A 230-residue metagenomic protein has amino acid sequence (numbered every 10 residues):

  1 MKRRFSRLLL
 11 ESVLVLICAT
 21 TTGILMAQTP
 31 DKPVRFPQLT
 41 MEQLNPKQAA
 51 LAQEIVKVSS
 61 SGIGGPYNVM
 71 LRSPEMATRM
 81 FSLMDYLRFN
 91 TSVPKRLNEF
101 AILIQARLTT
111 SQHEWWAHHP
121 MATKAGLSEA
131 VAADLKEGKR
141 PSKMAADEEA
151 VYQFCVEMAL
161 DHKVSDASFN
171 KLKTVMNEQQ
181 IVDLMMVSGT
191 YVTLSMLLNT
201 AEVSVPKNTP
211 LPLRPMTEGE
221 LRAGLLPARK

Functional and structural regions predicted by a protein language model:
M1, I24-A27: Short linear, low-complexity motifs centered on an aromatic residue
M1-V13: Bacterial N-terminal signal peptides that target proteins for export
E11-G23: Bacterial N-terminal signal peptides
M26-K230: Hydrophobic alpha-helical segments
